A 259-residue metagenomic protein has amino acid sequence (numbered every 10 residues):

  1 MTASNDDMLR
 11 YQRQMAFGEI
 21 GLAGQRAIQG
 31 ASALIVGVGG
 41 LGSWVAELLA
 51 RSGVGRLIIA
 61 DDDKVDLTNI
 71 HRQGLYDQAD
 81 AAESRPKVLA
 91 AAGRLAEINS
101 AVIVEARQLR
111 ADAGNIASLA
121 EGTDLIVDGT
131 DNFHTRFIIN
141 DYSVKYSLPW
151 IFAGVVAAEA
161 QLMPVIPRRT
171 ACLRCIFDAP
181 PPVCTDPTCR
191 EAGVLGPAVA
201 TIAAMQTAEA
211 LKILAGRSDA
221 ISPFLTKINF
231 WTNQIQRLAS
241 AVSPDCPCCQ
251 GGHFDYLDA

Functional and structural regions predicted by a protein language model:
M1-A259: Adenine nucleotide-associated cytosolic modules
